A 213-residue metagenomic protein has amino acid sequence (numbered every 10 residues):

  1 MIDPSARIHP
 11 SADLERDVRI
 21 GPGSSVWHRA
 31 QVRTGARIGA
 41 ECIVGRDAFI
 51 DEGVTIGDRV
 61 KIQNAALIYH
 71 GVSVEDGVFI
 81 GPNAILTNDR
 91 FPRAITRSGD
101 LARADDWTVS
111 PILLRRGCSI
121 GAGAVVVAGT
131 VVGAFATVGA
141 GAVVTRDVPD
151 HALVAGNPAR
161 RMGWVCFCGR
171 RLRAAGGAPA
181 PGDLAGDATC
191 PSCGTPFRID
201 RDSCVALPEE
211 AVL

Functional and structural regions predicted by a protein language model:
I2-R97, A102-A155, A159-R161: Structural signal for interior beta-strand "rungs" in well-ordered beta-sheet cores of soluble enzyme domains
R146, G163-R170: Solvent-exposed, charged amphipathic helical/linker segments at domain boundaries
R161-W164, A188: Cys/His-enriched microdomains
C166, C190-C193: Short cysteine-rich clusters marking metal-coordination/redox-active sites
G169-L172, P196: Cys/His-rich metal-chelating microdomains
A174-A175, R198-D200: Short, non-ligating residues that shape and space the ligands of small metal-coordination modules and catalytic
G176-D187: Short linker/helix segments within small regulatory modules
R201-L213: Long, charge-rich boundary regions
